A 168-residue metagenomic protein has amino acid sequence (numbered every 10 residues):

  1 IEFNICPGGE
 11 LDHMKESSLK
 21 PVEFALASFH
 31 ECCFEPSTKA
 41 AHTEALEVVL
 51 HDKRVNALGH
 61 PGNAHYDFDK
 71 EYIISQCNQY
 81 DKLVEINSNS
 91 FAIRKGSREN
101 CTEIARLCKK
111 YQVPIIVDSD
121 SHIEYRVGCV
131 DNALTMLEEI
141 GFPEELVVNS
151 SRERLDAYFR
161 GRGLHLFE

Functional and structural regions predicted by a protein language model:
I1-E85, E138-G141, L146-V147, L155-E168: Extended substrate/RNA-proximal surfaces in nucleic-acid metabolism proteins
L50-H51, C108-V113: Short hydrophobic "helix-edge" motifs at membrane interfaces and signal-peptide entry regions
G62, N89, D120, N149-S150: Proline- and acidic/polar-enriched loop/turn elements at helix boundaries
D67-S75, R94-K109, E124-E138, Y158-F159: Histidine/acidic-residue-rich catalytic or RNA/ligand-binding cores of hydrolases and nuclease-related proteins
L83-R94: His/Asp/Glu-enriched short active-site or ligand-binding loop at hydrolase and phosphoryl-transfer sites
N87-N89, C108, D118: C-terminal active-site rim and adjoining tail of enzyme catalytic domains
F91-A92, I123-E124, R152: Positions that flank functional sites
V113-V127, V147: Short acidic/histidine-rich active-site segments
